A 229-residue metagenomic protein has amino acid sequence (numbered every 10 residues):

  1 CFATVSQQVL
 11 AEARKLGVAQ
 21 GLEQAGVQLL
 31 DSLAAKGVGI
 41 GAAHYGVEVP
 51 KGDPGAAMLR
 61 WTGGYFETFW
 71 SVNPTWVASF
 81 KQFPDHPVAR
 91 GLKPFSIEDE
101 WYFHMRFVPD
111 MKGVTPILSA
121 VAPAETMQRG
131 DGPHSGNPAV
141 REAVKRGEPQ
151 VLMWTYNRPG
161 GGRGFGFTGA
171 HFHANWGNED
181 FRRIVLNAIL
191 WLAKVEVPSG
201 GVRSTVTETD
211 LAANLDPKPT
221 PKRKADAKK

Functional and structural regions predicted by a protein language model:
C1-K36: Extended C-terminal subregions enriched in glycine
C1-T4, I117-A120, F167: Short, conserved beta-strand edge motifs with alternating hydrophobic and charged residues
V5, A42-Y45, G169: A cross-domain feature marking catalytic cores of carbohydrate-active enzymes and several ubiquitous metabolic/repair
Q7-L10, V47-E48, P123-E125, F172-H173: Short, catalytically relevant binding-site loops at active-site mouths
L33, G37-I40, G161-G162: A short helix->loop->beta-strand "cap" motif at the edges of active sites that frequently abuts
V38, Y45, L190-K194: Sec-exported extracytoplasmic/periplasmic mature domains
G39-G130, G201-K228: An acidic, glycine-rich "communication" segment
A124-T126, D131-K229: Extracellular ligand-binding/catalytic regions of CAZymes and related secreted enzymes and adhesion modules
